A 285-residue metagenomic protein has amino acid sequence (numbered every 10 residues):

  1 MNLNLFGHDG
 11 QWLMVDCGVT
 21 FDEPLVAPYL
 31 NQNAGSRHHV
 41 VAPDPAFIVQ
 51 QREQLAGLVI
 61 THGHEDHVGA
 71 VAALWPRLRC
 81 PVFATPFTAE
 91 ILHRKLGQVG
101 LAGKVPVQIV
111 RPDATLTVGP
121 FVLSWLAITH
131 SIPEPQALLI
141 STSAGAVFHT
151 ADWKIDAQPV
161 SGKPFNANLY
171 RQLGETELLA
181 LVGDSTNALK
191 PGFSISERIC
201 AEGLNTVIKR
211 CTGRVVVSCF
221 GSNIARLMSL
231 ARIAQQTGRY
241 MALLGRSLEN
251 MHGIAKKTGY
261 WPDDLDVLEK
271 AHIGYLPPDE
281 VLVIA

Functional and structural regions predicted by a protein language model:
M1-G57, H64-P278: His/Asp/Glu-rich metal-coordinating catalytic cores of metallo-dependent phosphodiesterases/hydrolases acting on
E280-A285: Conserved two-lobed SF2 helicase motor
